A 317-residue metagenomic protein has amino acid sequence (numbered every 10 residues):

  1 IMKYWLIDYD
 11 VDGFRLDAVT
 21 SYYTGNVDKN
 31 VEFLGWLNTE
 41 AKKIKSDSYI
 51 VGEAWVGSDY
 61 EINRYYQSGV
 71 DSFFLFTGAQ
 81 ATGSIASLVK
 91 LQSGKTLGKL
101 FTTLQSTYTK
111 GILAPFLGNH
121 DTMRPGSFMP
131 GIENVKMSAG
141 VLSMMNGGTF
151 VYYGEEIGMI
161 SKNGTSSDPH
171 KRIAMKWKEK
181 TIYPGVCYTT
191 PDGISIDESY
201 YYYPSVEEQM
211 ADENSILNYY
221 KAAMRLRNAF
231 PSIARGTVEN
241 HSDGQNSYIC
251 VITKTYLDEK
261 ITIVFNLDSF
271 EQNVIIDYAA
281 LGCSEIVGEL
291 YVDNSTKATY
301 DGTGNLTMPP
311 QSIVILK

Functional and structural regions predicted by a protein language model:
I7, R15-L113, P130-I132, G140-V141 (+4 more regions): Active-site-proximal helices and loops of the catalytic beta/alpha 8
D12: Short acidic/polar active-site loop segments enriched in Thr and Asp
I44, N119, P130-N273, L281 (+1 more regions): Loop/helix patches that line or flank the sugar-binding groove of alpha-linked glycan CAZymes
L117-S127: Short, basic, glycine/proline-bearing loop/turn elements
Y278-N294: Solvent-exposed beta-hairpin/edge-strand motifs
T299-K317: C-terminal beta-strand-rich structural cap/linker in extracellular carbohydrate-active enzymes
